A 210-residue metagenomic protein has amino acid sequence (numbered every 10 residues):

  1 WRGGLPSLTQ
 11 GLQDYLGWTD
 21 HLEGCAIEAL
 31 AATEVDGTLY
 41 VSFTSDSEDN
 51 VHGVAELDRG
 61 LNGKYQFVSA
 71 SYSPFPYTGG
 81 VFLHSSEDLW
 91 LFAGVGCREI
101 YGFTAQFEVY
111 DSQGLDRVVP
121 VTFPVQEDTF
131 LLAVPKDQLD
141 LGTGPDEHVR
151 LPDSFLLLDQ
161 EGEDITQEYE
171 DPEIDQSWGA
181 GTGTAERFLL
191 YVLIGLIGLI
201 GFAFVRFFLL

Functional and structural regions predicted by a protein language model:
W1-E28, E99: Short, non-transmembrane alpha-helical segments in secretory-pathway proteins
W1-L5, E186, F208: N-terminal trafficking/processing presequences and adjacent post-cleavage segments of proteins routed to secretion
T19-R59, R150: Exposed beta-strand-loop-beta-strand "reactive/processing" segments of non-cytosolic proteins
G24-I27, D58-K64, F82, S86-W90 (+1 more regions): Ser/Thr-rich low-complexity repeats and stalk/linker segments
S69-F92: Extracellular ectodomain segments of secreted/surface proteins
G96-G102: Short proline/glycine-enriched turn/loop motifs at strand-loop junctions of beta-rich domains
Q176-L196: Juxtamembrane/start-of-transmembrane alpha-helix segments at the extracytoplasmic/lumenal side of membrane anchors
L196-L210: Alpha-helical transmembrane segments
